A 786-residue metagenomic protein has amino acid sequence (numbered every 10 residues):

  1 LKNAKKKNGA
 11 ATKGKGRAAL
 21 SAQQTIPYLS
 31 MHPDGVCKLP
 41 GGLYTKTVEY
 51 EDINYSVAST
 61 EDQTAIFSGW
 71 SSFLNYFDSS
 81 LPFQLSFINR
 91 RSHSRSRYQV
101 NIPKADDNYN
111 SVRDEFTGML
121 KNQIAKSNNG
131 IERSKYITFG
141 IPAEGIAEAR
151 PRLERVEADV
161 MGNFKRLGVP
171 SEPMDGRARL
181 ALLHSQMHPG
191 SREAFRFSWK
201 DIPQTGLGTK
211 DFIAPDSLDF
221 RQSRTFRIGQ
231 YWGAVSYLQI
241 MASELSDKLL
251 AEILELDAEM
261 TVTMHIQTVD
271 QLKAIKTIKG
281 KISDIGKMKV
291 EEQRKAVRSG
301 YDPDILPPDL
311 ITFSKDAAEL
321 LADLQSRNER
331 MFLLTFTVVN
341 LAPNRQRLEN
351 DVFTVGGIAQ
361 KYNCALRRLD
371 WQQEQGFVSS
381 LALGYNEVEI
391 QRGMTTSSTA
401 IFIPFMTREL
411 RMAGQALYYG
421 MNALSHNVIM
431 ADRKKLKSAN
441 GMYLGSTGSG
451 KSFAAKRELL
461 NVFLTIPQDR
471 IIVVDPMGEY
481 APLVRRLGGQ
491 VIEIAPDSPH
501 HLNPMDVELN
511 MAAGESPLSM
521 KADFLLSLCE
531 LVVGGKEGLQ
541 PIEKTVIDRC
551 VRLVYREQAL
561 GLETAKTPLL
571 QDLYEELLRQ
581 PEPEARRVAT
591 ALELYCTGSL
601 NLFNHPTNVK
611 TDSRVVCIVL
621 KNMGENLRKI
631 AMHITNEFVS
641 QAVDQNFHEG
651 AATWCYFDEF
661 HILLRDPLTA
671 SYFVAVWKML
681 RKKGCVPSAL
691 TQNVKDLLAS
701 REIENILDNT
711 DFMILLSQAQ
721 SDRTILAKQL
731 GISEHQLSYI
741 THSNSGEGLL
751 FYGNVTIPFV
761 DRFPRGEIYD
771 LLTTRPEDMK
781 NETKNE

Functional and structural regions predicted by a protein language model:
L1-F405: Extended, folded cores of ATP/NTP-driven motor/assembly subunits in large transport and secretion machines
I53, T60-S79, R90, L254 (+11 more regions): P-loop NTPase motor domains
Y443: Hydrophobic anchor at the beta1->P-loop junction of P-loop NTPases
K451: Conserved lysine of the Walker
A454: Hydrophobic positions on the alpha1 helix immediately C-terminal to the Walker A/P-loop
N461-I472, A642: Post-Walker A helix-loop "phosphate-sensing" segment adjacent to the P-loop in P-loop NTPases
G488-I492, E702-L715: A short helix-turn-beta junction within AAA+ P-loop NTPase domains corresponding to the substrate/partner-engaging
L730-N785: Conserved P-loop NTPase
